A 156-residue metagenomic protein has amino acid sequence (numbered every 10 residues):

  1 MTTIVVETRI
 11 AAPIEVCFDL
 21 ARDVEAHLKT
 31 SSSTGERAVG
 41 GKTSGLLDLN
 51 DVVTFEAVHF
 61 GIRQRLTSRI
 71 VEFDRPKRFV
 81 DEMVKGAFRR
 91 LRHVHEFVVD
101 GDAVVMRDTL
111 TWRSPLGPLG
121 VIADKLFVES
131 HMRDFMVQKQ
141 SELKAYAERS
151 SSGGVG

Functional and structural regions predicted by a protein language model:
M1-S44, D48: Hydrophobic ligand-binding cavity/cleft-lining segments
T3-V5, R63-T67, R90-H93: Short, surface-exposed coil-to-beta transition loops
R9, V71-E72, V98: Well-ordered beta-strand positions
I10-A12, H59-G61, W112-L116: Beta-strand elements of well-folded, non-transmembrane domains
A38-K85, V105, Q138-V155: Glycine-rich portal/gate segments that line the openings of hydrophobic small-molecule binding cavities
V80-D134, G154: Beta-strand/loop substructures that line and gate deep hydrophobic ligand-binding cavities in soluble
